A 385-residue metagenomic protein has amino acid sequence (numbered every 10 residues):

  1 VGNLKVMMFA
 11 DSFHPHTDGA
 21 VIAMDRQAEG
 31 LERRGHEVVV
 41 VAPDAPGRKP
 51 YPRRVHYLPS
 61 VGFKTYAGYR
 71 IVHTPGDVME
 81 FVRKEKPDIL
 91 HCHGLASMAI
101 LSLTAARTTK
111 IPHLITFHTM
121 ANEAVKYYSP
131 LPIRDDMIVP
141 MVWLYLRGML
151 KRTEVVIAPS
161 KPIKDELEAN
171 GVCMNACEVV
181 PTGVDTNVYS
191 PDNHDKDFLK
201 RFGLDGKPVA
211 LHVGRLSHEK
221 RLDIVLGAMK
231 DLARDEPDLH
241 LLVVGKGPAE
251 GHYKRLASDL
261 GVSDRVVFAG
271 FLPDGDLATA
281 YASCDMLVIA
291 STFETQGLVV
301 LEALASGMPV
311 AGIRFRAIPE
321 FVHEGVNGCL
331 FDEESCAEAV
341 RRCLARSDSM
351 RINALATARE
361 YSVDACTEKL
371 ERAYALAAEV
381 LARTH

Functional and structural regions predicted by a protein language model:
V82, L150, F271-L272, T279-C284: Short alpha-helical donor nucleotide-sugar binding micro-motif in glycosyltransferases
P162, G183: Carbohydrate-associated surface elements
L204-M229: Conserved donor-binding/catalytic core segment of Leloir-type glycosyltransferases
H252-L272: Nucleotide-activated donor-binding/catalytic signature segment of Leloir-type glycosyltransferases, i.e., the conserved
T292: Aromatic "clamp/platform" in nucleotide-sugar-dependent glycosyltransferases that forms part of the donor/acceptor
P309-G312: Short hydrophobic beta-strand element within catalytic cores of glycosyltransferases and related nucleotide-activated
H323-E334, R342-S347: Conserved acidic donor-binding segment of nucleotide-sugar-dependent glycosyltransferases
D348-Y361, R372: A short, well-ordered alpha-helix in the C-terminal region of glycosyltransferases
